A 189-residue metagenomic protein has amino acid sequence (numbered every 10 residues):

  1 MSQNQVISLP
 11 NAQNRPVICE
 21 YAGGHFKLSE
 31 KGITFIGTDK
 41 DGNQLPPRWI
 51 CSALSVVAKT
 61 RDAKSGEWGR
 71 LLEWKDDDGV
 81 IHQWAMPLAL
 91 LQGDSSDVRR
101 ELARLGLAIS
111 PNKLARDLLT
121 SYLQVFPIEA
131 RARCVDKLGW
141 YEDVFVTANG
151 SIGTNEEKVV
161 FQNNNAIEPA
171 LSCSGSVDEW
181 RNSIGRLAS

Functional and structural regions predicted by a protein language model:
S2-A188: Conserved glycine-centered beta->alpha loop in an early N-terminal alpha/beta scaffold
